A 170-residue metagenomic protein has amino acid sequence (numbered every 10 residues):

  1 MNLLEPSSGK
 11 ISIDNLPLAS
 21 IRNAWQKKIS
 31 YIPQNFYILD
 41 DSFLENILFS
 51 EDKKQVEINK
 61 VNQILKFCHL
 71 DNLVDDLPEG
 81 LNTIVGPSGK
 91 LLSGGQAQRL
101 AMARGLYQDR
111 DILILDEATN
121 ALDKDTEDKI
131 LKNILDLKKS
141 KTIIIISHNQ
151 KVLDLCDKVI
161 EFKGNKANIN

Functional and structural regions predicted by a protein language model:
M1-N2: Helix-to-loop junction immediately C-terminal to a conserved catalytic motif
G9-K27: Conserved ABC transporter NBD signature motif
K10-S12, L44-P87, L131-K132, S140: ABC ATPase nucleotide-binding domain helical subdomain, centered on the C-loop/LSGGQ "ABC signature"
S93-G94, L100-G105: ABC ATPase nucleotide-binding domain "signature" region
Y107-D111, S140: A short, proline-enriched helix->beta-strand linker immediately N-terminal to the Walker B motif in ABC-type P-loop
L113-E117: Catalytic Walker B motif of ABC-type/P-loop ATPase nucleotide-binding domains
E127-K139, K151: Helical segment within the ABC ATPase nucleotide-binding domain
L155-N170: H-loop (His-switch) and adjacent beta-strand-loop-beta switch element of ABC-type ATPase nucleotide-binding domains
